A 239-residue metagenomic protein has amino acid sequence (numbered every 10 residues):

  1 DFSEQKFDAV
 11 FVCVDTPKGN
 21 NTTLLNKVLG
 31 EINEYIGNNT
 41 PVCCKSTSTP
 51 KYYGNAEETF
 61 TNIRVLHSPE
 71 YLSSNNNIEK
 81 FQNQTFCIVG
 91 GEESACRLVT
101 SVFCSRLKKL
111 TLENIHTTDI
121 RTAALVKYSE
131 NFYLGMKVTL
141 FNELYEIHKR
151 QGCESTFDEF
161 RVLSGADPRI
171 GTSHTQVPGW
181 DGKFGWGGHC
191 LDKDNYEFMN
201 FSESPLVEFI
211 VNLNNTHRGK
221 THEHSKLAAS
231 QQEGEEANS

Functional and structural regions predicted by a protein language model:
D1-S239: Structural/interface elements that position substrates and couple domains in central-metabolism enzymes
